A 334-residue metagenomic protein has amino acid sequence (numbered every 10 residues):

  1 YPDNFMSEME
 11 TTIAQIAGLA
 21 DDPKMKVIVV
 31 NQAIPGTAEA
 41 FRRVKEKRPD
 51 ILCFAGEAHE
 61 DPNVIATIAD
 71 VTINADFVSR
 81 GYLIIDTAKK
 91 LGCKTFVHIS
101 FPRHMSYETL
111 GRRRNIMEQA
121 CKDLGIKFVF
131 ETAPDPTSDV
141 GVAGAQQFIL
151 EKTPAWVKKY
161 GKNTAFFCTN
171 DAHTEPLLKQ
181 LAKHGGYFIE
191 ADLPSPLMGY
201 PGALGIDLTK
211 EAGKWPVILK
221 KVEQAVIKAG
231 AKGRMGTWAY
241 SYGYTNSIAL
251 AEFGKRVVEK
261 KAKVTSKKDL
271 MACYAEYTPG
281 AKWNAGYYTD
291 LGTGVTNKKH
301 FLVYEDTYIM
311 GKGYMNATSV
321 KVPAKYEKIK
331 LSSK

Functional and structural regions predicted by a protein language model:
Y1-M9, V27, V97, E118-V142: Short beta-strand elements in bilobed, periplasmic/extracellular small-molecule ligand-binding domains
M9-K26, R43-V44, A143-K162: Short, well-structured alpha-helical segments in soluble
D22-I34, I51-G56, V97-S100, F128 (+3 more regions): Periplasmic-binding protein-like
A33-T37, A58-N63, P102-S106, D135-S138 (+1 more regions): Solvent-exposed loop/turn segments at secondary-structure junctions within structured extracellular/periplasmic domains
R43-F77: Flexible loop/hinge segments that line or gate small-molecule binding clefts
T72-F130, G254: An alpha-beta-alpha
M117-F128, E175-K261: Extracellular/periplasmic periplasmic-binding protein-like sensory domains
I218-K334: Hinge/cleft segment of the Venus flytrap/periplasmic-binding protein
